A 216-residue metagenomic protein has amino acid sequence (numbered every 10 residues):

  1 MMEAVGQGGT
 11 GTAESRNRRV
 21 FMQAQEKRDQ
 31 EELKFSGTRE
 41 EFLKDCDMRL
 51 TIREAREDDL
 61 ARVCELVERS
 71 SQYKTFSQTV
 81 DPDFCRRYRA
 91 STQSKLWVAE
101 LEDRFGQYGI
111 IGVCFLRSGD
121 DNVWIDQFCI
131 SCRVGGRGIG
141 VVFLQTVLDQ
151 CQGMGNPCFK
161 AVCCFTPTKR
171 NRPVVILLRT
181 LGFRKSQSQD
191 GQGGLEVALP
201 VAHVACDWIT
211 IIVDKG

Functional and structural regions predicted by a protein language model:
M1-G216: Catalytic cores of nucleotide-enabled group-transfer and carboxylate-activating enzymes in metabolic and assembly-line
